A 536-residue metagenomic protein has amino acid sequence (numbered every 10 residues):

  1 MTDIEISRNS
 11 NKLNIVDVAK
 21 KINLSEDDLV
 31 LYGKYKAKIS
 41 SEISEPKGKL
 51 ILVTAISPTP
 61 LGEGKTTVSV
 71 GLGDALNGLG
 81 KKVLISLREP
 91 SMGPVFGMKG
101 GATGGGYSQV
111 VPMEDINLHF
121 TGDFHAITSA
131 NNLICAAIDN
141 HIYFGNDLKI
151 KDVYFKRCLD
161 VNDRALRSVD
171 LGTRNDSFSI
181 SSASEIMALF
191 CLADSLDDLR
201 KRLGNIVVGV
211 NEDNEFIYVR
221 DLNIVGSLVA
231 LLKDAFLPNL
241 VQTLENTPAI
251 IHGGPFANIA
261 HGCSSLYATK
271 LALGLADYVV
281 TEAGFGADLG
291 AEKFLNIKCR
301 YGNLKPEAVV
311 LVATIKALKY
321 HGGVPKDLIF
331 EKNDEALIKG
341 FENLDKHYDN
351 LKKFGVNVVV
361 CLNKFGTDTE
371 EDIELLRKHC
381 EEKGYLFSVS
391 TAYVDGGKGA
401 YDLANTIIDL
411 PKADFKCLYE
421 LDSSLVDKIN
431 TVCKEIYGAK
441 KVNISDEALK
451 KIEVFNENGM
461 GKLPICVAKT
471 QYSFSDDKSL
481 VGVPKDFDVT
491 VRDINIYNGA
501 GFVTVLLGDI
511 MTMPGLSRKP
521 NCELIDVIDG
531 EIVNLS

Functional and structural regions predicted by a protein language model:
M1-S536: Flexible phosphate-sensing "switch/lid" loops adjacent to ATP/NTP-binding sites across phosphate-transfer
